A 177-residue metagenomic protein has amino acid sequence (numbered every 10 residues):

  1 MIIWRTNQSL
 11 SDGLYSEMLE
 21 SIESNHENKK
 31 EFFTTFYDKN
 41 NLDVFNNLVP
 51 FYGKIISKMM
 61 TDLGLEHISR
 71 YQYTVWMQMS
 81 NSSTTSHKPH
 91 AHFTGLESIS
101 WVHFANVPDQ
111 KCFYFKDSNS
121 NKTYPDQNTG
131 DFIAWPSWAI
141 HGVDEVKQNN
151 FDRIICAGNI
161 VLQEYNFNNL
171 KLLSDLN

Functional and structural regions predicted by a protein language model:
M1-I2, D175-N177: Fe(II)/2-oxoglutarate
M1-R70, S86: Non-heme Fe(II)/2-oxoglutarate
F45-L48, T94, N149: Aromatic-acidic/polar surface patches that form glycan- and anion
Y71-D144, F151-I155, N159, Y165-L173: Catalytic core of non-heme Fe(II) oxygenases with the double-stranded beta-helix
